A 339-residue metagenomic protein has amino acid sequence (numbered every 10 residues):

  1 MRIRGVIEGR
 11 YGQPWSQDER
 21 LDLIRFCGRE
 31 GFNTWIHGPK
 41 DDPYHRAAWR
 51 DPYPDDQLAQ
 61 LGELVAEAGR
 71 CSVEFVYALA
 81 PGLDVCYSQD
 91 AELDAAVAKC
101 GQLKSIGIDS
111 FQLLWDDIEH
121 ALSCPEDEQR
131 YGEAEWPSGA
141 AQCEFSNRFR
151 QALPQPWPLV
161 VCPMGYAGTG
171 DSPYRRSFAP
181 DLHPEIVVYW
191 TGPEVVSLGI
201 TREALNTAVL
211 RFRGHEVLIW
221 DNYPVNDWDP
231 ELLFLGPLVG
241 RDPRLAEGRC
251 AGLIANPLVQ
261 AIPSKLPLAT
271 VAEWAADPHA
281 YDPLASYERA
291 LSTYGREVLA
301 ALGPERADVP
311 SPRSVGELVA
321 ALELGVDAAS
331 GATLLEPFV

Functional and structural regions predicted by a protein language model:
M1-G101, S105-D109: Feature activates predominantly on carbohydrate-active enzymes
G9-R10, I106-D109, A121-H279: Catalytic-core regions of glycoside hydrolase
F26, E144-R148, A152, S286 (+1 more regions): Amphipathic alpha-helical segments that form well-ordered structural scaffolds and often line/cohere around active
W35-G38, F111-D116, V188: Non-cysteine beta-strand/loop elements that form the S-adenosyl-L-methionine
K40-P43, D116-H120: Short connector loops/turns at beta-strand edges and beta->alpha or beta->beta junctions
Q60, A95, A141, F145 (+1 more regions): Soluble or luminal CAZymes and related metallo-dependent hydrolases
Y77-L79, W115, V161: Short beta-strands and strand-loop turn motifs
A276-V339: C-terminal functional modules
